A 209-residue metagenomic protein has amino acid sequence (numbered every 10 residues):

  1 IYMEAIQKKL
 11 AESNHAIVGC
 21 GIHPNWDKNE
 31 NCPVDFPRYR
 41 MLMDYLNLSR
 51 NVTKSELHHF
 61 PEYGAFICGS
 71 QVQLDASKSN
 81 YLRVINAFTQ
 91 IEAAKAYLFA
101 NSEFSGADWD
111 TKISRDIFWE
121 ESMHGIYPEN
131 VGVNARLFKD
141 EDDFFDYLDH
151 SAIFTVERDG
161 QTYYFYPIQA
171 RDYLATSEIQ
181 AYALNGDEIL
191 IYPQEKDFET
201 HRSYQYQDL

Functional and structural regions predicted by a protein language model:
I1, G64-D75: Glycine-rich, often proline-containing surface loops adjacent to acidic residues and nearby aromatics that form
I1, Y63, S79-N86, Q90 (+1 more regions): C-terminal accessory/tail domains of diverse enzymes
I1-D35, Y163-Y164, D172-A181: Active-site acidic/histidine clusters and adjacent loop/turn architecture that either coordinate catalytic ions
M3-Q7, M43-N47, Q73, I85-A96: Short, well-ordered alpha-helical packing segments
H15, C68-S70, R202, Q207: Structural beta-strand/beta-sheet cores of well-ordered domains, especially the beta-sheet scaffolds that support
G21, L74-K78: Short, structured patches in soluble enzyme cores that scaffold and shape functional sites
N29-D44, I113-I126: Short, low-order "capping/linker" segments at domain edges
V34-E62: Acidic, His- and aromatic-enriched active-site or binding-groove loops in soluble protein domains that engage sugars
